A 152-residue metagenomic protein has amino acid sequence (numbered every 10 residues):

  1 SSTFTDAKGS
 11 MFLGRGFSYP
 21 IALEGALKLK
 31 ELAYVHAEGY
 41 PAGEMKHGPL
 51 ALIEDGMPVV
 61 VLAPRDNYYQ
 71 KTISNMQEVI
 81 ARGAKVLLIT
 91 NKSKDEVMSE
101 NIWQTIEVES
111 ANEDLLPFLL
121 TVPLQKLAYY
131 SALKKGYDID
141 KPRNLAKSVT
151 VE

Functional and structural regions predicted by a protein language model:
S1-E152: A SIS-like phosphosugar-recognition module
